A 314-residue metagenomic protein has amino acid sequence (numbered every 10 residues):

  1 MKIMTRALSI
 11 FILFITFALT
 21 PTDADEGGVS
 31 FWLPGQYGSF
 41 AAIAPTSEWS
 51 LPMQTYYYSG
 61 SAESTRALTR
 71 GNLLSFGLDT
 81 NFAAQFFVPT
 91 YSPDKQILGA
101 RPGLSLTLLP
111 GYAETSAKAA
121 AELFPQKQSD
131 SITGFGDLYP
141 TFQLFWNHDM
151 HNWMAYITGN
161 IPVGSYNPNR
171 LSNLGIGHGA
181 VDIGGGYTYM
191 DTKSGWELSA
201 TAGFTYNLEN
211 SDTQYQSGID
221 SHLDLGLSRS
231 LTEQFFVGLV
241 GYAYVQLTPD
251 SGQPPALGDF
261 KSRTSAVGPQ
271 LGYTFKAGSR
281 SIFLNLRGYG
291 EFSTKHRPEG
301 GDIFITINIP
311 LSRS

Functional and structural regions predicted by a protein language model:
D25-G27, F40-E48, G60, P93-G103 (+7 more regions): Short loop/turn motifs that connect adjacent beta-strands in outer-membrane beta-barrel proteins
D25-S30, S59-A84, A119-S131: Surface-exposed strand-loop-strand hairpins of Gram-negative outer-membrane beta-barrel proteins
L33, L51-S59, L104-Y112, A155-I161 (+5 more regions): Transmembrane beta-barrel strands of outer-membrane/channel proteins
G38, G71-G77, L123-S129, N167-N173 (+3 more regions): Extracellular loop and loop/strand-boundary signature of outer-membrane beta-barrel proteins
A42, M53, F87-P93, P140-W146 (+7 more regions): Residues on the lipid-exposed face of transmembrane beta-strands in outer-membrane beta-barrel proteins
S47, D79-F87, S129-L138, G175-V181 (+3 more regions): Residues that define the transmembrane beta-barrel architecture of outer-membrane proteins
R70-N72, S211-S314: Outer membrane beta-barrel transmembrane domains
N152-G159, S165-P255, A266: Detector for outer-membrane/organellar transmembrane beta-barrel domains, recognizing the amphipathic beta-strand
